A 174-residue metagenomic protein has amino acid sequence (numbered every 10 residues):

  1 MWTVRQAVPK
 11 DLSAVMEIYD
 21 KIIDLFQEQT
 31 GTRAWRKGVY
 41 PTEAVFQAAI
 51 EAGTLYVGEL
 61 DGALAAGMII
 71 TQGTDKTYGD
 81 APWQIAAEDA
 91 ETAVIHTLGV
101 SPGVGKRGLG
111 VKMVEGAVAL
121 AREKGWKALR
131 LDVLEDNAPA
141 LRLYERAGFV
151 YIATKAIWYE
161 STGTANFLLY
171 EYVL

Functional and structural regions predicted by a protein language model:
M1-S13: Conserved N-terminal entry element of GNAT/NAT acetyltransferase domains
T3, I23-V45: Conserved GNAT-fold acetyl-CoA-binding loop/helix
A44-V57, G73-T77, V94: A short helix-loop-beta-strand connector motif used in the catalytic cores of GNAT acetyltransferases and, in some
G53-M68: Conserved beta-hairpin
I69-T97, P102-G105, W158-S161: Conserved acyl-donor/pantetheine-binding loop and adjacent beta-alpha core of acyl/acetyltransferases and related
A87, K127, L134-A138, R146-A147 (+1 more regions): C-terminal "cap" of GNAT-fold acetyltransferases
V100, K106-A119, R142-R146: Conserved acetyl-CoA-binding loop-helix of GNAT-fold acetyltransferases
V114, A121-D132: Conserved GNAT acetyl-CoA-binding A-motif
